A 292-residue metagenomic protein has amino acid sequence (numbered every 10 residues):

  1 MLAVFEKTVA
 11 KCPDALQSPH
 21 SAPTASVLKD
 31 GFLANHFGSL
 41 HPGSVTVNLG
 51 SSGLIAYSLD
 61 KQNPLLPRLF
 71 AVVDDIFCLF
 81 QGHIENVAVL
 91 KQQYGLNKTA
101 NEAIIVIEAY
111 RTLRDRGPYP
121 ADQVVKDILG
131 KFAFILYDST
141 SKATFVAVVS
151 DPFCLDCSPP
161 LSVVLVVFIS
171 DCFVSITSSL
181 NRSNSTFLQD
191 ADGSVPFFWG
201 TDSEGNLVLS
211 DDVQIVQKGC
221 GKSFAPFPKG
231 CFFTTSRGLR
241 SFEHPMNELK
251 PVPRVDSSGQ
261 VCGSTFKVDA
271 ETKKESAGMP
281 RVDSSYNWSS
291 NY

Functional and structural regions predicted by a protein language model:
M1-Y292: Cysteine-centered catalytic environments shared across enzyme families
